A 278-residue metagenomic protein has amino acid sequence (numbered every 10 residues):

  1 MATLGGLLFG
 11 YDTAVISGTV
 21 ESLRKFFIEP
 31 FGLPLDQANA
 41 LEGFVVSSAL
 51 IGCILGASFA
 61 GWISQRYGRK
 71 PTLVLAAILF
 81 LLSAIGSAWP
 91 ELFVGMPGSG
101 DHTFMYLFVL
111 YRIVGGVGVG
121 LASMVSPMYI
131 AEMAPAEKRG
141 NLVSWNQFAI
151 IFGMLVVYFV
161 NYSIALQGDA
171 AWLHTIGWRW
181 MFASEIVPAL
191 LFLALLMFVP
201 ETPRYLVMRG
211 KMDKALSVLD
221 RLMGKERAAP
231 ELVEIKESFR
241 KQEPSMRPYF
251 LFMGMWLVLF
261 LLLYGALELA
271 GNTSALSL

Functional and structural regions predicted by a protein language model:
M1-L278: Transmembrane-helix signature of 12-pass secondary carriers
